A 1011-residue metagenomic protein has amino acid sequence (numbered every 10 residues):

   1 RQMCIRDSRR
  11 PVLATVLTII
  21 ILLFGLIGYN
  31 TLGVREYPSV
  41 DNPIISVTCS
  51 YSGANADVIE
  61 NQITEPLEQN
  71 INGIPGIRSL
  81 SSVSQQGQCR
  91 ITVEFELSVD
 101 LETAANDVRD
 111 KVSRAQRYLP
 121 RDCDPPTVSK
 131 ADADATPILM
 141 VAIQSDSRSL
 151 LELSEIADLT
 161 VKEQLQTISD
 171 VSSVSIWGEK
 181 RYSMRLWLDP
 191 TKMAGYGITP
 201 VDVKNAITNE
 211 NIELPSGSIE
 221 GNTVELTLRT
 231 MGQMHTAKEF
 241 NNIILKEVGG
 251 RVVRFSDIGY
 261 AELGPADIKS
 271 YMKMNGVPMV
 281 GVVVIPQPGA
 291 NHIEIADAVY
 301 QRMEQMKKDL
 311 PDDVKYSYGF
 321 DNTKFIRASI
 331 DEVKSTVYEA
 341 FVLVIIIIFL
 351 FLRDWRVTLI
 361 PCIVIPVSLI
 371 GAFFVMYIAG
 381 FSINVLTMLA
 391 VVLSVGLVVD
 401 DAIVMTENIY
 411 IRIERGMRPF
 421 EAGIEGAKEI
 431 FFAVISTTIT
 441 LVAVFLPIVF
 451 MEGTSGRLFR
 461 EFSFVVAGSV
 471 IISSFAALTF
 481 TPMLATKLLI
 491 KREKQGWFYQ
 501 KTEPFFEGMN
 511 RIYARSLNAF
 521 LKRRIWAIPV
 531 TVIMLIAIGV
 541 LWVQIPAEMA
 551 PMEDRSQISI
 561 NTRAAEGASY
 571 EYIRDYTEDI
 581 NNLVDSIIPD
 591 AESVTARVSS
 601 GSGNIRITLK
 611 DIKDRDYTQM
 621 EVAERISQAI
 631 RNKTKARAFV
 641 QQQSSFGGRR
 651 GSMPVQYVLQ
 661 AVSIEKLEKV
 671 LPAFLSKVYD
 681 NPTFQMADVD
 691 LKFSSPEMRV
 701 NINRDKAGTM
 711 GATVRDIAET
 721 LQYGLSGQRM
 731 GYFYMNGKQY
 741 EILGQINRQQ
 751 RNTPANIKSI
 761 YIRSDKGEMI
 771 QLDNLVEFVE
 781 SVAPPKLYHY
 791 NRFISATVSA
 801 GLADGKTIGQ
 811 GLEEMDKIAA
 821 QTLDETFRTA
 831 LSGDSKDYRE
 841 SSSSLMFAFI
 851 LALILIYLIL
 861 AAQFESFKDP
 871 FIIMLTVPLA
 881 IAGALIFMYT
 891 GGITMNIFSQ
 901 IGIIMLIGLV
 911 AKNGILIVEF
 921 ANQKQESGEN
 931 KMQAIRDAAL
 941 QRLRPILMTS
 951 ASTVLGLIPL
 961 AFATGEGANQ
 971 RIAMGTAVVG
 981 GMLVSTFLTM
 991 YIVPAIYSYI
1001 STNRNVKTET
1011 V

Functional and structural regions predicted by a protein language model:
R1-I5: Short, small-residue-biased leader/transition segments that mark boundaries at the very start of proteins
R6-V34, I430, F498-A550, I607 (+1 more regions): Signature of alpha-helical transmembrane segments and their immediate interfacial
V12, I20-N55, R78, S113-C123 (+7 more regions): Transmembrane helices with small-residue packing motifs
G25-T31, E36, V342-I411, R418 (+9 more regions): Hydrophobic transmembrane alpha-helices and their membrane-interface caps in long multi-pass transport proteins
Y37, T48, R90, Q116 (+10 more regions): Extracytoplasmic/periplasmic membrane-proximal domains and adjacent transmembrane bundles of envelope biogenesis
V58-K130, T191-I212, M231-Q233, E571-M653 (+2 more regions): Solvent-exposed, membrane-proximal periplasmic/extracellular interface segments of envelope transport and secretion
G319, I326, I330, T406 (+4 more regions): Helix-loop junctions and hydrophobic alpha-helical segments within the transmembrane domains of large membrane
V395-I409, F431-F450, R457-Y499, I605 (+6 more regions): Transmembrane alpha-helices and their membrane-interface boundaries in multi-pass membrane transporters and channels
